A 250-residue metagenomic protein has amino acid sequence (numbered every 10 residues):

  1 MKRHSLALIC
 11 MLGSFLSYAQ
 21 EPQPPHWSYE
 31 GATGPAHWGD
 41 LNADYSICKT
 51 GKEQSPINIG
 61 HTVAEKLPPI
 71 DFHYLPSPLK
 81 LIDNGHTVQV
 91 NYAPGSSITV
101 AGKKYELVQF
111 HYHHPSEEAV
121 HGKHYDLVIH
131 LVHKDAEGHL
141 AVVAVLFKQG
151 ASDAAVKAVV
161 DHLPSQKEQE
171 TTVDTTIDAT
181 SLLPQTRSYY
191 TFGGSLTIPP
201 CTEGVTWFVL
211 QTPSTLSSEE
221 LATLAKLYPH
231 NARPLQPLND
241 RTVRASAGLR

Functional and structural regions predicted by a protein language model:
R3-H4, Y18-R250: Alpha-carbonic anhydrase
S5-C10: Sec-dependent signal peptide hydrophobic core
